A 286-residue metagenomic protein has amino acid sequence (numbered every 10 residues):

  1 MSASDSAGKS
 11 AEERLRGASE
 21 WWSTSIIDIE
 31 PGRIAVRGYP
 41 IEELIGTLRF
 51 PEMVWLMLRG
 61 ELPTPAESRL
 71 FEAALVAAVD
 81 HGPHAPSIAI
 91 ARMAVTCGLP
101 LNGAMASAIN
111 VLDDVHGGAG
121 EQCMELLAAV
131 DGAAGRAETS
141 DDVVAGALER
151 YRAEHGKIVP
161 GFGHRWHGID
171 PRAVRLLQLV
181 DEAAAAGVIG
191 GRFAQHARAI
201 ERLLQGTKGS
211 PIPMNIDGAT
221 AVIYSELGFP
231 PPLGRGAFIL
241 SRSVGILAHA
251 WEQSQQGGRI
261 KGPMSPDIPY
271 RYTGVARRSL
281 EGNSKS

Functional and structural regions predicted by a protein language model:
S2-S286: Non-transmembrane, aqueous-exposed alpha-helical and coiled segments at domain scale
